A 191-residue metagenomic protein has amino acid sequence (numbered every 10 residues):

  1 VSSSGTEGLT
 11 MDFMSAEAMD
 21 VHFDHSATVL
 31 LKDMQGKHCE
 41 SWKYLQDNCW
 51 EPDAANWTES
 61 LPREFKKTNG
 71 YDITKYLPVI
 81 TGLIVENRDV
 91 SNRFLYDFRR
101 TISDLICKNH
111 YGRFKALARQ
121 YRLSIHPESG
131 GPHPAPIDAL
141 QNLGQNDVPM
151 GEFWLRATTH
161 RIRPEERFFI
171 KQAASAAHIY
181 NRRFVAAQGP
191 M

Functional and structural regions predicted by a protein language model:
V1-M191: Catalytic-domain carbohydrate-binding cleft regions of carbohydrate-active enzymes
